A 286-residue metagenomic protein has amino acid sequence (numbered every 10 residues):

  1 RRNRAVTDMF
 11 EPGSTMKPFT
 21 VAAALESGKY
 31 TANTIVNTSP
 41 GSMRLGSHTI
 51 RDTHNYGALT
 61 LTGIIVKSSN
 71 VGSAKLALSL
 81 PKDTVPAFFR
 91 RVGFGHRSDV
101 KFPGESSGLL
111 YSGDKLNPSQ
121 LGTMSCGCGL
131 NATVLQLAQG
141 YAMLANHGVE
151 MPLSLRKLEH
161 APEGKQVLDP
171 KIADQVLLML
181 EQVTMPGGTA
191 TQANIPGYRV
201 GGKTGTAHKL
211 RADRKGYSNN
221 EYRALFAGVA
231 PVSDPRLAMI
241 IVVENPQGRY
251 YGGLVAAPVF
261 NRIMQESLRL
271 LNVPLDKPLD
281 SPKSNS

Functional and structural regions predicted by a protein language model:
R1-S14, F19-V243, G252, V273 (+1 more regions): Beta-lactam-recognizing serine transpeptidase/beta-lactamase-like catalytic domain environment
N245-Q247: Short beta-strand-to-loop transition segments that serve as allosteric relay/switch motifs in sensory/regulatory domains
R269-D276: Flexible helix-coil linker/hinge segments at domain or subdomain boundaries
P278-D280: Alpha-helical transmembrane segments of multi-pass membrane proteins
